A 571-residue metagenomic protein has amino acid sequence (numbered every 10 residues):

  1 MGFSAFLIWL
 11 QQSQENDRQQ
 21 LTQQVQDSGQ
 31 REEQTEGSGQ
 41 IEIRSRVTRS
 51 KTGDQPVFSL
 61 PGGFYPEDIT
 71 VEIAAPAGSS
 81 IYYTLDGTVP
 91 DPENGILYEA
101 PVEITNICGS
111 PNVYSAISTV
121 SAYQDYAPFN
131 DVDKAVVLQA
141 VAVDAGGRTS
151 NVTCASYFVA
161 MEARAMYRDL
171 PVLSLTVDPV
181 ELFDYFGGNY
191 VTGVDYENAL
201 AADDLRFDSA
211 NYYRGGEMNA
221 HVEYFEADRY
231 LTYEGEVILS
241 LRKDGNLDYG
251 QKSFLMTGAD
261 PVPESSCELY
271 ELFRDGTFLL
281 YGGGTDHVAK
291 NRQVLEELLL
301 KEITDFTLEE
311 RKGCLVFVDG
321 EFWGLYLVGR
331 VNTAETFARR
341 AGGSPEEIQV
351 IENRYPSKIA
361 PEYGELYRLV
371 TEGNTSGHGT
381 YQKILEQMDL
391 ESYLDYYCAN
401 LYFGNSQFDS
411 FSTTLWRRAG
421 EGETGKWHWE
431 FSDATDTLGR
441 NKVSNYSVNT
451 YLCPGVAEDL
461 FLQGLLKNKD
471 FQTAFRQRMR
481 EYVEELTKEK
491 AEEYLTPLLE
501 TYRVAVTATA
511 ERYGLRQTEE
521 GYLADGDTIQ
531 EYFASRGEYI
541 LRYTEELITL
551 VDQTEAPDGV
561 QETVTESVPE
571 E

Functional and structural regions predicted by a protein language model:
M1-Y212, G216-N219, Y224-E226, Y230-G235 (+6 more regions): Short, compositionally stereotyped local motifs that mark structural "simplifiers"
D68-T70, G78, A135-V137, C154 (+12 more regions): Extracellular structured ligand-interaction cores
T84-D86, E93-I96, I107, V113-S115 (+10 more regions): Short, solvent-exposed loop/turn and secondary-structure capping segments
D86, Y281-T285, G464: Short strand-loop junctions, especially beta-strand C-caps/beta-turns that link beta-sheets to coils or alpha-helices
Y98, L272-L279, Y451-V456: A solvent-exposed, charged loop/short amphipathic helix patch at secondary-structure junctions
K134, V159-E162, V328-G329, T333 (+2 more regions): C-terminal, active-site-flanking charged/polar segments
P171, E181-D195, A210-Y212, D286 (+6 more regions): Middle-to-C-terminal accessory/interaction subdomains
L175, Y196-P361: Conserved ATP-binding subdomain of kinase catalytic cores across diverse folds
